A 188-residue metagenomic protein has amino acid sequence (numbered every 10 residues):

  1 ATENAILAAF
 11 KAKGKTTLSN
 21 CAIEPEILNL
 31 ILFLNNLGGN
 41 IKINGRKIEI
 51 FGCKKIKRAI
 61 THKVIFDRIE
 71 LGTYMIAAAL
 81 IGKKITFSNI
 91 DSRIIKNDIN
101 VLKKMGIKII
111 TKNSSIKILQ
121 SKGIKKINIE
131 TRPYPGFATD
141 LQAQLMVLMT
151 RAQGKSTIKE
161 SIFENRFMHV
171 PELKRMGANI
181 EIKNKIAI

Functional and structural regions predicted by a protein language model:
A1-I188: Short, structured segments at the rim of ligand-binding sites
